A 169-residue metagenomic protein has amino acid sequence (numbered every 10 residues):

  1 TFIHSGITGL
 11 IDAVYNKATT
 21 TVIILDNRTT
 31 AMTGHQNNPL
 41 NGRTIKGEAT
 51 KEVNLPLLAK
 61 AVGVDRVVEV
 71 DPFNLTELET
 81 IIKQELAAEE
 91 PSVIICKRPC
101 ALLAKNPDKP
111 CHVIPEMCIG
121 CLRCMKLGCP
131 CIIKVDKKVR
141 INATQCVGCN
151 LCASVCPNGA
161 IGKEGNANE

Functional and structural regions predicted by a protein language model:
T1-I95, N106: Thiamine diphosphate
I3, T44-A49, V68-P72, C111 (+3 more regions): Hydrophobic alpha-helical scaffolding
G6, V22, M32-G34, A104-K105 (+4 more regions): Extended hydrophobic-aromatic, low-complexity segments
D12-A13, K17-T21, G47-T50, P91-A101 (+2 more regions): Short, Lys/Arg-enriched charge-dense amphipathic segments
R98, C111, I119-R140, V147 (+1 more regions): Iron-sulfur cluster-binding cysteine motifs and their immediate structural context in ferredoxin-like electron-transfer
L103-K109, I114, V135: Short, intrinsically disordered, charge-biased short linear motifs at domain edges
